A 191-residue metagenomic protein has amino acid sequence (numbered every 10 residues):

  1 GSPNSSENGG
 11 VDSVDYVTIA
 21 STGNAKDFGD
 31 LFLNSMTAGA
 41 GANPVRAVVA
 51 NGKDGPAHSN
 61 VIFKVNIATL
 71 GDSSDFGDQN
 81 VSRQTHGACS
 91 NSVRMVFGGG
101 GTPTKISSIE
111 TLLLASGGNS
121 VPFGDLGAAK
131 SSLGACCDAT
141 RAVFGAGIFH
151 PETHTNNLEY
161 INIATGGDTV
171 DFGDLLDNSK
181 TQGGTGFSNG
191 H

Functional and structural regions predicted by a protein language model:
G1-H191: Polar, enzyme-active/binding microenvironments
